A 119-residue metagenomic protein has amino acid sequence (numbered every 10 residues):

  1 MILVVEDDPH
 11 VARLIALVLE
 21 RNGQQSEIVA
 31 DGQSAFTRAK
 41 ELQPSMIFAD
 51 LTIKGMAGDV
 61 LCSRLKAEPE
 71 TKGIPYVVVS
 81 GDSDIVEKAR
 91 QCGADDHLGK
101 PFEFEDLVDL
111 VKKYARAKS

Functional and structural regions predicted by a protein language model:
E6, S80: Conserved acidic carboxylate
A12, K54, K72: The feature encodes the CheY-like receiver
R13-R21: Charged docking surfaces used in two-component/phosphorelay signaling
A16, V60, D82-L98, D106-D109 (+1 more regions): Alpha4 helix (beta4-alpha4-beta5 surface) of REC/receiver domains from two-component response regulators
G23-D31, R38: Short hydrophobic/Thr-rich beta-strand motif most characteristic of the beta2 strand and flanking loop of CheY-like
D31-S34, A57-L61: Acidic catalytic/metal-coordinating carboxylates
L42-F48, I53: Active-site beta3 strand of CheY-like receiver
D59-K72: Short amphipathic alpha-helix used as the core "switch/output" element in two-component signaling
